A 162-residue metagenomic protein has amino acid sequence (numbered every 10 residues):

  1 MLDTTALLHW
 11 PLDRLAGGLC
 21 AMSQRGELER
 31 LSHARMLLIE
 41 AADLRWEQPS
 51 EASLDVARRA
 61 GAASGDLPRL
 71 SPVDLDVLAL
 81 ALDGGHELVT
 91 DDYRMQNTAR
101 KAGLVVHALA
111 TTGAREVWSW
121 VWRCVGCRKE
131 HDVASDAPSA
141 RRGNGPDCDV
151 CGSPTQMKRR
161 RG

Functional and structural regions predicted by a protein language model:
M1-G84, R94-G162: Feature 3881 marks metal-assisted phosphotransfer/nuclease machinery and their flanking interaction elements
L88-V89: Conserved SAM-binding loop
